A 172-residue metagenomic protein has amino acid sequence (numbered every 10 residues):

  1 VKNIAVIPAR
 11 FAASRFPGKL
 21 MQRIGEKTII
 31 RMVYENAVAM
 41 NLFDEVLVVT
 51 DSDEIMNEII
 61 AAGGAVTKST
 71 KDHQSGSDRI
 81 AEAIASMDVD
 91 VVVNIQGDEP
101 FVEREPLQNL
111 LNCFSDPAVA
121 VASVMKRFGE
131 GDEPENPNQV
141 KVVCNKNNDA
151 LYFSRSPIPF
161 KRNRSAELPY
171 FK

Functional and structural regions predicted by a protein language model:
K2-T50: N-terminal glycine-rich phosphate-binding loop and ensuing alpha1 helix
A5, V46-V48, V92, A122 (+1 more regions): Hydrophobic/aromatic residues located in beta-strands of well-ordered beta-sheets within soluble catalytic
P8, N94-Q96, V124-M125: Short beta-strand segments
E26, K71, G97, C144 (+1 more regions): Active-site donor-binding loop signature of nucleotide-sugar glycosyltransferases
F43, V89, D116-V119: Short, high-confidence coil segments that cap the C-terminus of an alpha-helix and link into the following beta-strand
L47, D53-I95, E99-N112: Short phosphate-binding loop-to-helix
R104-K172: Conserved core of the sugar-phosphate nucleotidyltransferase
